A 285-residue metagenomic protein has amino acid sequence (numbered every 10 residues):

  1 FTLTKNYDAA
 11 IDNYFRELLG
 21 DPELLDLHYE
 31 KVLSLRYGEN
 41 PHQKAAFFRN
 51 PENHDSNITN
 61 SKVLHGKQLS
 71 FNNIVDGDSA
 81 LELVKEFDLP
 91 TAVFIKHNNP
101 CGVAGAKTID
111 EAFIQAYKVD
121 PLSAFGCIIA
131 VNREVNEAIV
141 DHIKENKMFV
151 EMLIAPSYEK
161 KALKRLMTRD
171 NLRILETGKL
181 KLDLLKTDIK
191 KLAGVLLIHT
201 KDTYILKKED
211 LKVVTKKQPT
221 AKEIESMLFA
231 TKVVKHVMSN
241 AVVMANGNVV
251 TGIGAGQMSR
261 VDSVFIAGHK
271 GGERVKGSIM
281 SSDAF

Functional and structural regions predicted by a protein language model:
F1: N-terminal glycine-/lysine-enriched basic segments
N6-F285: ATP-dependent carboxylate/acyl-activation modules
